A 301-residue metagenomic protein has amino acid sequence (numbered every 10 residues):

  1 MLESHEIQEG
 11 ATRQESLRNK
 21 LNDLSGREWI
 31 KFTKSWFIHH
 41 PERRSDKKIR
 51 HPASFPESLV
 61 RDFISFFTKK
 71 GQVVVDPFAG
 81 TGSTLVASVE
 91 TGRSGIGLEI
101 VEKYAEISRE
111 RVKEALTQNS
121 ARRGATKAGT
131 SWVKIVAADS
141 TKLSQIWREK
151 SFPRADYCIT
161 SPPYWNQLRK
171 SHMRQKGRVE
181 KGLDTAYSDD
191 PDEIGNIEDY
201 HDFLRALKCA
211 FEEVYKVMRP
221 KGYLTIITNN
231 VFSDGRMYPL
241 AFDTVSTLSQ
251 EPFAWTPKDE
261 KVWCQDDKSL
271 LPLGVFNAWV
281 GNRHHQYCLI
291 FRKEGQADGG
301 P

Functional and structural regions predicted by a protein language model:
M1-P301: Class I S-adenosyl-L-methionine-dependent methyltransferase catalytic core
